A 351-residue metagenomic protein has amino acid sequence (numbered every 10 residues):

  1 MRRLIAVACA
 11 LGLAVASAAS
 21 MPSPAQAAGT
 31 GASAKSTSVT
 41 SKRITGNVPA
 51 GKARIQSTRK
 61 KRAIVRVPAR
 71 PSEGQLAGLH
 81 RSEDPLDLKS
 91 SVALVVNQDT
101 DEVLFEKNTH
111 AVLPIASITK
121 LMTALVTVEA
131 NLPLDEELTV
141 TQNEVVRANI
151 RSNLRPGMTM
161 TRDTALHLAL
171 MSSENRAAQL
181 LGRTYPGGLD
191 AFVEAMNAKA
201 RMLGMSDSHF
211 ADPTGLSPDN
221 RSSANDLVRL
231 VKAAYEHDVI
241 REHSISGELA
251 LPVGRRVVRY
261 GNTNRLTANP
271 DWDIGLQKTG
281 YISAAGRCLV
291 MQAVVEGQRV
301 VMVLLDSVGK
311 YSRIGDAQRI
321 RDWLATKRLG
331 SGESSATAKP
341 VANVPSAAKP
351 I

Functional and structural regions predicted by a protein language model:
M1-K89, T326-I351: N-terminal secretory targeting signals
R3-I5, L88, A148, Y260 (+2 more regions): Hydrophobic alpha-helical context, especially transmembrane and signal-peptide helices
A25-A27, R155-G157, I320: Short, hinge-like loop/turn segments at secondary-structure boundaries
T30, K35, N47-N225, R229-D238 (+1 more regions): Active-site-adjacent loops and short helices of periplasmic peptidoglycan-processing enzymes
M205-H209, G215-I351: Domain-terminus/edge residues, biased toward the C-terminal soluble/receptor-binding domains of extracytoplasmic
